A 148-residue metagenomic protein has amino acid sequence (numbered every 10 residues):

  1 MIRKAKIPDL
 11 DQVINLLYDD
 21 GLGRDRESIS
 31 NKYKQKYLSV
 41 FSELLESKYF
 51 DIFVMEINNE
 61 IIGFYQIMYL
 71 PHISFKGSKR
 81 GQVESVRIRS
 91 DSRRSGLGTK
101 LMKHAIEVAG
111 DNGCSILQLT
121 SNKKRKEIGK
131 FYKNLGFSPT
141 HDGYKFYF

Functional and structural regions predicted by a protein language model:
M1-N15: A short beta-loop-alpha structural element at the N-terminal edge of CoA-dependent acyl/N-acetyltransferase catalytic
Y18-V40: Conserved GNAT-fold acetyl-CoA-binding loop/helix
S42-V54, Q82: A short helix-loop-beta-strand connector motif used in the catalytic cores of GNAT acetyltransferases and, in some
V54, E60-Y69, R87: Conserved beta-strand in the GNAT
H72-V83, R93, T140: A conserved beta-turn-beta hairpin within the catalytic core of GNAT-like acetyltransferases that forms part
S85-I88, R94-E107, N134: Conserved acetyl-CoA-binding loop-helix of GNAT-fold acetyltransferases
M102, A109-S121: Conserved GNAT acetyl-CoA-binding A-motif
Q118-I128, K145-Y147: Conserved beta-strand-loop-alpha-helix junction that forms the acyl-donor binding cleft
